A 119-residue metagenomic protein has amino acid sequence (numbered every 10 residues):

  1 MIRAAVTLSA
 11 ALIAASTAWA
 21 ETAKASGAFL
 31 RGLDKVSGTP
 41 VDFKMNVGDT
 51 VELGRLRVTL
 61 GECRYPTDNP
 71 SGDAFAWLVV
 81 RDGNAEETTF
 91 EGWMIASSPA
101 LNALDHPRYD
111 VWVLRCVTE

Functional and structural regions predicted by a protein language model:
I2-A5, W19-E119: N- and C-terminal low-complexity/disordered segments
T7-A15: Bacterial N-terminal signal peptides
